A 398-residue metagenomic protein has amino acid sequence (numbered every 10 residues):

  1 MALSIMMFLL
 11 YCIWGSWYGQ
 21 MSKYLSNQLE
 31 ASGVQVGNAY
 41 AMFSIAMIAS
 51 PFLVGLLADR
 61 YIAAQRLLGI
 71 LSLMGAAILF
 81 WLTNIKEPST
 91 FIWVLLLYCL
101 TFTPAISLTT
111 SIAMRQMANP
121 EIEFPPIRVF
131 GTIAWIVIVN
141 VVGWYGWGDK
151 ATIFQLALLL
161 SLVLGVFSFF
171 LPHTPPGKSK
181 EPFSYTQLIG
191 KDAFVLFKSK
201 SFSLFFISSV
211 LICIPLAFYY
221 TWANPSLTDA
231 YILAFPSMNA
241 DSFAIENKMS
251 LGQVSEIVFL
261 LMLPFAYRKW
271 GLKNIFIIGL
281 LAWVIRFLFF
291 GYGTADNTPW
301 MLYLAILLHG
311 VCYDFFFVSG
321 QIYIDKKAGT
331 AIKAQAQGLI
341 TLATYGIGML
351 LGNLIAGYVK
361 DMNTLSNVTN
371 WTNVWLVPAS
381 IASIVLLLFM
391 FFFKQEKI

Functional and structural regions predicted by a protein language model:
M1-S44, F202-S208, C213-P236, A244-I245 (+2 more regions): Helix-loop boundary and gating motifs at the non-cytosolic
A2, W81-N84, V163-H173, G346 (+1 more regions): Multi-pass alpha-helical transporter architecture, strongest for 12-TM Major Facilitator/SLC carriers used
A49-A63, Y145-G146, V258-L272, K360-D361: Helix-to-loop junctions at the C-terminal end of transmembrane segments in multipass secondary transporters
L73-K86, L281-A295: C-terminal ends and interior cores of transmembrane alpha-helices in multi-pass membrane transporters/permeases
L82-L95, G291-A305: Helix-loop junctions at membrane interfaces in 12-TM secondary transporters
L96-F130: Cytoplasmic helix-loop-helix junction between adjacent transmembrane helices in 12-TM secondary transporters
W144-L160, Y358-A382: A membrane-interface helix-boundary motif in multi-pass transporters
L171-S208, A234-S237: Juxtamembrane intracellular "pre-TM" segments in multi-pass secondary transporters
